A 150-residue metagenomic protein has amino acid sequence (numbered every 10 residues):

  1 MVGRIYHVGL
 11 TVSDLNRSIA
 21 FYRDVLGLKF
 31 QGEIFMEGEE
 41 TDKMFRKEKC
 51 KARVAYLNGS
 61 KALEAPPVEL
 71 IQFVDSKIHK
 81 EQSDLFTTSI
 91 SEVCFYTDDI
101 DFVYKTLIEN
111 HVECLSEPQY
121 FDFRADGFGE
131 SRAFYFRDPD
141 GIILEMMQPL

Functional and structural regions predicted by a protein language model:
I5-S13, A55-V74, H79-I108, R132-R137: Vicinal oxygen chelate
L10, E33, C94-L150: Vicinal oxygen chelate
T11-E64, G129: Core segments of cupin and vicinal oxygen chelate
A20-M36, A65-Q72, V103-P118: Conserved long hydrophobic alpha-helices within structured protein cores
Y22, G27, F45-K47, F73-V74 (+4 more regions): General N-terminal targeting signals
G38-K43, S76-E81, F121-G127: A short, acidic/glycine-rich surface segment
